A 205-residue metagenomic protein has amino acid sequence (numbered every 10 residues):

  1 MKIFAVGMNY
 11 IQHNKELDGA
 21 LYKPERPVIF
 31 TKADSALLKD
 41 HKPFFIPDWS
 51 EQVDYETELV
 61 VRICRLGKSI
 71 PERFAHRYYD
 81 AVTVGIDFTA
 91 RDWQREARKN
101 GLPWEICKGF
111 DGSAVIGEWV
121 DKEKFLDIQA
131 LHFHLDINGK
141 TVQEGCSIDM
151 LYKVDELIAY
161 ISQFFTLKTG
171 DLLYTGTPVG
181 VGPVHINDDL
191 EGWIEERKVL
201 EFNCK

Functional and structural regions predicted by a protein language model:
M1-G85, R91-R95: Extended, compositionally biased flexible segments
N9, H13-K23, T83, R91-K205: Catalytic-pocket segment enriched in acidic/His residues
